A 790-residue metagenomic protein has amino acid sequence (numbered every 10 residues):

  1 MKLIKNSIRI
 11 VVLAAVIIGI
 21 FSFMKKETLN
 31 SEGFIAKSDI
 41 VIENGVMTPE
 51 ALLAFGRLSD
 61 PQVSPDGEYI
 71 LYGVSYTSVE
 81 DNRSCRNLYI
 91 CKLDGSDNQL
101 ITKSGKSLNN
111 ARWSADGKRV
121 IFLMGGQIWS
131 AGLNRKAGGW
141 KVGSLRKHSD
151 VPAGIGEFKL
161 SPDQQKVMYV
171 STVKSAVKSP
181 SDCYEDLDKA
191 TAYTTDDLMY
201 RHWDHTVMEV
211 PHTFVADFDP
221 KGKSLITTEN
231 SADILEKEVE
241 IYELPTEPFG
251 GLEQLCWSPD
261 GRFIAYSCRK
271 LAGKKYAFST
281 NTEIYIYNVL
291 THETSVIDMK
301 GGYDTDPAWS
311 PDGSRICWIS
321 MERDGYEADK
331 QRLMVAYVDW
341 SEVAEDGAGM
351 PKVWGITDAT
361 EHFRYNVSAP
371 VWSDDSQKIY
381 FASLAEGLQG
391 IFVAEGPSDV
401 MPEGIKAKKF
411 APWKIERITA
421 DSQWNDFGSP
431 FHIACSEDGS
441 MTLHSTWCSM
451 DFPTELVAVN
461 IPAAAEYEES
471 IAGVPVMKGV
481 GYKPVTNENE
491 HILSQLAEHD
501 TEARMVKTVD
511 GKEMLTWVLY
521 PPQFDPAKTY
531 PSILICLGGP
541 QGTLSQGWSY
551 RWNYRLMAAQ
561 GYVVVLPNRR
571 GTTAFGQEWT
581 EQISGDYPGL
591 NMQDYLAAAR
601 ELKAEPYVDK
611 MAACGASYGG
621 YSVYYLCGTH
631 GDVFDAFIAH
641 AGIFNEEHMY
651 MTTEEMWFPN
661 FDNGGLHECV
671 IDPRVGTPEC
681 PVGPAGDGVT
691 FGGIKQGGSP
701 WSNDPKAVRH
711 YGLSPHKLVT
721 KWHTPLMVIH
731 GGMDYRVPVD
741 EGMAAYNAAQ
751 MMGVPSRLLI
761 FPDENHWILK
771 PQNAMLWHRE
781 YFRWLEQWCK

Functional and structural regions predicted by a protein language model:
L29-I35, C85-R86, T172-E240, S267-R269 (+6 more regions): Predominantly five- to eight-bladed beta-propeller fold
E50-R86: Beta-strand-rich domains and repeat architectures in extracellular enzymes and scaffolds, especially beta-propellers
F55-I70, G105-I121, P152-V167, Y200-T213 (+9 more regions): Conserved beta-propeller blade repeats
Y76-E80, K174-V177, L271-K274, E322-Y326 (+2 more regions): Short glycine/acidic-enriched loop and turn motifs that connect beta-strands
K92-S96, L133-K136, F218-K221, N288-H292 (+3 more regions): Short loop/turn segments that connect beta-strands within beta-propeller blades
G117-P180: Hydrophobic or amphipathic alpha-helical targeting/insertion segments
K478-Y482, T486-K610, A616-S617, M651 (+1 more regions): Cap/lid segment of the alpha/beta-hydrolase catalytic domain
A558, L566-K790: Active-site-proximal cap/loop segments of hydrolase catalytic domains
